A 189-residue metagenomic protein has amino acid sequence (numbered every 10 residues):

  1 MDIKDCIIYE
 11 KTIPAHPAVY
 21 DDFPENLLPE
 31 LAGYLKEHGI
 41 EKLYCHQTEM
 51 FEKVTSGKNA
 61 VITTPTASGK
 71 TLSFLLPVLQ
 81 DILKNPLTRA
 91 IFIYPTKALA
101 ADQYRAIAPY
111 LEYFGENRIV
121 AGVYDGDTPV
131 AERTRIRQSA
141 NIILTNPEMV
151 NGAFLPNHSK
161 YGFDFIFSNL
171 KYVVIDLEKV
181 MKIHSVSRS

Functional and structural regions predicted by a protein language model:
M1-E52, S56-A60, I119: Helicase-associated low-complexity/disordered flanking segments
F51-A60, K70-P86: Walker A/P-loop NTP-binding motif
V61-T63, I91-F92: Short hydrophobic/aromatic beta-strand immediately N-terminal to the Walker A/P-loop
S68, L79-Q103, E116-N117: Conserved SF1/SF2 helicase motif Ia
T88-I91, V120, S139-I142, E148 (+1 more regions): Loop/turn-to-beta-strand initiation segments
L99-D125: Conserved helix-turn-beta segment of the N-terminal RecA-like "Helicase ATP-binding" lobe in SF1/SF2 helicases
D127-L144: Conserved motor-coupling elements within RecA-like helicase/translocase cores
P147-S189: SF2 helicase catalytic motif II
